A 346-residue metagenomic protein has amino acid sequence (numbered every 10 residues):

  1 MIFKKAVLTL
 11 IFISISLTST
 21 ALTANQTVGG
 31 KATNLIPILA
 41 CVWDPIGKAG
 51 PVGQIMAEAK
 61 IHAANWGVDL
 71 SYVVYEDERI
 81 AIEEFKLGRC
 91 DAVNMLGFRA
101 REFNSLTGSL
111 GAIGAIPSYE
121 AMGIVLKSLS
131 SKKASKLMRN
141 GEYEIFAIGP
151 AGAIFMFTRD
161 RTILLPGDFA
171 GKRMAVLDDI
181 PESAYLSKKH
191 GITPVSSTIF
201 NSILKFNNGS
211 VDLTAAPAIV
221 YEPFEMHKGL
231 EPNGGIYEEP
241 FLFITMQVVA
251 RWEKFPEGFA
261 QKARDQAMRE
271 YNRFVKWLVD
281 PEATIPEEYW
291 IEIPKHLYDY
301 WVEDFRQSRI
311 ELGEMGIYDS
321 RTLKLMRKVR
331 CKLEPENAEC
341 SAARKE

Functional and structural regions predicted by a protein language model:
M1-L8: Bacterial N-terminal signal peptides that target proteins for export
T9-T18: Bacterial N-terminal signal peptides
S19-A24: Boundary at the C-terminal end of the N-terminal hydrophobic targeting segment
G30-W66, E144-N208: Bilobed "Venus flytrap"/periplasmic-binding protein-like clamshell domains and structurally analogous long
L35-A121: Extracytoplasmic small-molecule ligand-binding "clamshell" domains of the periplasmic binding protein/Venus flytrap
K86, L96-K189, M226, P240-K345: Contiguous mixed-secondary-structure segments that line small-molecule binding/active-site clefts of soluble domains
N94-M95, I148, S197, A215-A216: Short beta-strand and adjacent tight-turn residues that come in two discontinuous sequence segments and form the edges
G97-T107, I203-N208, L213-P240: A ligand-binding cleft/hinge motif common to bilobed small-molecule-binding domains
